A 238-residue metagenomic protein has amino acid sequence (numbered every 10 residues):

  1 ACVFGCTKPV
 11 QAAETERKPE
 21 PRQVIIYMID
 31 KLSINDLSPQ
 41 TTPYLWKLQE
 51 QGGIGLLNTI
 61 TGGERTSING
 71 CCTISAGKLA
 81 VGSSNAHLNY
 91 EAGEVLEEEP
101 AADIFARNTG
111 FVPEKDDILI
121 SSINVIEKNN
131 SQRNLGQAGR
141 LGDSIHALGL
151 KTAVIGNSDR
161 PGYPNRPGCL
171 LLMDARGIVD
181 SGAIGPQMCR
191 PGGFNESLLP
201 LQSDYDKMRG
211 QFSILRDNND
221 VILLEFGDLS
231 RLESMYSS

Functional and structural regions predicted by a protein language model:
C2-P9: C-terminal segment of classical bacterial N-terminal signal peptides
V10-T66: Active-site-proximal N-terminal segment of extracellular/periplasmic enzymes that hydrolyze or transfer
S38-T41, S234-S238: Surface-exposed flexible segments
E64, C71-S237: His/Asp/Glu-rich, glycine-adjacent segments that coordinate divalent cations and/or stabilize oxyanion chemistry on
